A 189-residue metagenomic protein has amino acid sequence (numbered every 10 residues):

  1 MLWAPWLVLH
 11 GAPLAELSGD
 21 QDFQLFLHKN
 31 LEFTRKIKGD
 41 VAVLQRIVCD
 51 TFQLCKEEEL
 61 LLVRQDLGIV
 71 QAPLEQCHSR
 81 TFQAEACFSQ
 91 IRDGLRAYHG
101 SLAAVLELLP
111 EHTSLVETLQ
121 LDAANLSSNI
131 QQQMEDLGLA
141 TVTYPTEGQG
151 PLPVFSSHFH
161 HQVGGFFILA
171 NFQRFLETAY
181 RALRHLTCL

Functional and structural regions predicted by a protein language model:
M1-L169, Q173-L189: Long, contiguous alpha-helical bundle segments
